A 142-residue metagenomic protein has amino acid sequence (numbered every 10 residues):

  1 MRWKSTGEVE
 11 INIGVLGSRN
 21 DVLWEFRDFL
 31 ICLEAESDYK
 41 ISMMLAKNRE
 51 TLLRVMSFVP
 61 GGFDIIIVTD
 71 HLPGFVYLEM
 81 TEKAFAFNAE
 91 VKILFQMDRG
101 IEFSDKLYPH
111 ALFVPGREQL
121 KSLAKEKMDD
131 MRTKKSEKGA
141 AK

Functional and structural regions predicted by a protein language model:
M1-S42, G62, F87, R117-K142: Non-catalytic signal-transmission and effector/linker regions of two-component phosphorelay proteins
E8, V22-E25, G62-I65, H71 (+1 more regions): Conserved N-terminal glycine/acidic-rich loop preference
G17, H71, M97: Conserved residues at beta->alpha junctions
W24, L53-R54, D105, S122: Alpha-helical elements of the RecA-like P-loop NTPase motor core of helicases
R27, Y39, R49-R54, V59-N88 (+1 more regions): Conserved phosphotransfer microenvironments
L45-K47: Short loop/edge segments at beta-strand edges and connector loops that shape dinucleotide/nucleotide cofactor-binding
E79, F95-K125: Alpha4 helix (beta4-alpha4-beta5 surface) of REC/receiver domains from two-component response regulators
E90-L94: Proline-centered loop/turn at the N-terminus of a beta-strand
